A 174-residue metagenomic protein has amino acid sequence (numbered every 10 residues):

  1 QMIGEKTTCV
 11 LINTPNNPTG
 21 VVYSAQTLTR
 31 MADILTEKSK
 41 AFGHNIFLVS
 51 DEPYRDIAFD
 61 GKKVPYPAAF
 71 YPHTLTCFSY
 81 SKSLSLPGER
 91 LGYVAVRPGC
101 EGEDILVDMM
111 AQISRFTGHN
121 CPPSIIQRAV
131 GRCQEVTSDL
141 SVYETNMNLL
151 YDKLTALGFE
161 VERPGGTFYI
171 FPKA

Functional and structural regions predicted by a protein language model:
M2-K6, P18-E89, P98, D104: Active-site pre-lysine segment of PLP-dependent enzymes
T8-V10: Short SAM/SAH-binding signature in class I
N13-N16, S114, Q134, A174: Short, histidine-centered active-site or binding-site loop motifs used for metal coordination, general acid-base
P15, E52-P53, G166-T167: Short, well-ordered beta-to-alpha junction loops that form the rim of enzyme active sites and present histidine/acidic
R55, K62, V142, N146-L150 (+1 more regions): Catalytic cores of transferase enzymes with a strong primary signal for eukaryotic protein kinases
P72-E144, N148-D152, L157-F159: Conserved core segment of the aminotransferase class I/II
E160-G165: Short beta-strand
F168-A174: Conserved PLP-binding active-site segment of the aspartate aminotransferase-like
